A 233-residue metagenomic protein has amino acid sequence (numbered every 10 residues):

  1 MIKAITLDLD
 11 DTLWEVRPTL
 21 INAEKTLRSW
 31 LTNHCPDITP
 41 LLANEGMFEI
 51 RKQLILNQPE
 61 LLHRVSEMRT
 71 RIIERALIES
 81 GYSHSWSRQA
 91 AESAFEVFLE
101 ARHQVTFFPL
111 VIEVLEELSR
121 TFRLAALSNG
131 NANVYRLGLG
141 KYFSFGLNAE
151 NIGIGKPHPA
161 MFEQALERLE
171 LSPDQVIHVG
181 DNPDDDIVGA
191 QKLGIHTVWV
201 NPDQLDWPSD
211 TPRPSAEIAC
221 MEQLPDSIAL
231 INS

Functional and structural regions predicted by a protein language model:
M1-I5, R17, N33, P40 (+2 more regions): Asp-based, Mg2+/Mn2+-dependent phosphohydrolase catalytic module
I2-P109: N-terminal helical cap/lid subdomain that shapes the substrate entry/recognition surface in HAD-like hydrolases
